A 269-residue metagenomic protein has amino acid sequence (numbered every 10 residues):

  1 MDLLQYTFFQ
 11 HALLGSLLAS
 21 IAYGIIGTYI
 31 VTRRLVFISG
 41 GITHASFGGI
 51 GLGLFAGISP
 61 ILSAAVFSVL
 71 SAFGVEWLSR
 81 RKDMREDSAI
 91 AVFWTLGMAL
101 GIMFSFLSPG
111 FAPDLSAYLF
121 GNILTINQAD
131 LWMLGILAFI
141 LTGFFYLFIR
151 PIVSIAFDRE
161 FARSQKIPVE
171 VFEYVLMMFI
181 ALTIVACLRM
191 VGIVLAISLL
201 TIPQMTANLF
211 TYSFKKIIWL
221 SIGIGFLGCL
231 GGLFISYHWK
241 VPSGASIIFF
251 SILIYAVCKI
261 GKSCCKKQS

Functional and structural regions predicted by a protein language model:
M1-I21, S269: Membrane-interfacial amphipathic/re-entrant helices at transmembrane-helix boundaries
Y6-H11, K82, I90-F148: Transmembrane helix-bundle core of multi-pass membrane transporters and related energy-transducing complexes
L13-L18, I61-V66, A91-V92, L131-I136 (+3 more regions): Hydrophobic alpha-helical transmembrane segments
G15-G24, A45, G49, G53 (+16 more regions): Alpha-helical transmembrane segments in multi-pass membrane proteins
T28-F111, A207-W219, H238-W239, S263-C265: Short loop segments and helix-boundary regions at transmembrane helix junctions of multi-pass inner-membrane proteins
L131-I202: Helix-loop-helix "hairpin" substructures at the membrane interface of multi-pass membrane proteins
M190, V194-A245: Transmembrane alpha-helical segments in multi-pass inner-membrane proteins
V241-I248, I252-S269: Cytosolic-side transmembrane-helix boundaries in multi-pass membrane proteins
